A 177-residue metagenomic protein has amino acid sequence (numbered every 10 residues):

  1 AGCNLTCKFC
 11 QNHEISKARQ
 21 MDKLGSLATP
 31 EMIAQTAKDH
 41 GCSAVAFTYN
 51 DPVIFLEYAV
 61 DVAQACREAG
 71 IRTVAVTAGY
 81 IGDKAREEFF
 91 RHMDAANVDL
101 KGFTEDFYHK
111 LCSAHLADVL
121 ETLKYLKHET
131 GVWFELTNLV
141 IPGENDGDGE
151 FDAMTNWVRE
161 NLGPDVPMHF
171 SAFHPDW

Functional and structural regions predicted by a protein language model:
A1-K23: Canonical Radical SAM [4Fe-4S] cluster-binding loop centered on the CxxxCxxC motif and its immediate flanking residues
G25-W177: Conserved AdoMet/S-adenosylmethionine-binding subsite of the radical SAM
